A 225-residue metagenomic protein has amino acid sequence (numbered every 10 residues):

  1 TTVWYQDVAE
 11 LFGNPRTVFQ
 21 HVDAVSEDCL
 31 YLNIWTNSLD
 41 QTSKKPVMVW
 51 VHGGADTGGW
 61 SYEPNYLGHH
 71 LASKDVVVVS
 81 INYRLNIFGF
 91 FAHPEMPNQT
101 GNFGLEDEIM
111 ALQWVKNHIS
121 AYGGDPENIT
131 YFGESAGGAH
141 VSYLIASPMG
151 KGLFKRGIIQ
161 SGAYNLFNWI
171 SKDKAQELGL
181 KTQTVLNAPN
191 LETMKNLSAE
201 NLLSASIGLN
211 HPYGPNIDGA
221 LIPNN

Functional and structural regions predicted by a protein language model:
T1-E27, G138-V141, K195-N225: N-terminal redox-cofactor-binding region of secreted/periplasmic oxidoreductases
T1-L105, P126: Non-catalytic accessory segments of hydrolases
E27-C29, Q99-A121, S171-Q183: Alpha/beta-hydrolase active-site loop
P46, N102, V115, Y122-S135: Alpha/beta-hydrolase fold nucleophile elbow
Y83, E134, R156-F167: Active-site nucleophile loop of the alpha/beta-hydrolase fold
N117, K151, Q160-N225: Substrate-access "cap/lid" subdomains that shape and gate the entrance to catalytic or ligand-binding pockets
P126-N128, G152-R156: Short acidic capping loops at alpha-helix termini that bridge into adjacent secondary structure
G138-G150: Short glycine-enriched nucleophile-adjacent loop and the immediately C-terminal alpha-helix near the catalytic center
